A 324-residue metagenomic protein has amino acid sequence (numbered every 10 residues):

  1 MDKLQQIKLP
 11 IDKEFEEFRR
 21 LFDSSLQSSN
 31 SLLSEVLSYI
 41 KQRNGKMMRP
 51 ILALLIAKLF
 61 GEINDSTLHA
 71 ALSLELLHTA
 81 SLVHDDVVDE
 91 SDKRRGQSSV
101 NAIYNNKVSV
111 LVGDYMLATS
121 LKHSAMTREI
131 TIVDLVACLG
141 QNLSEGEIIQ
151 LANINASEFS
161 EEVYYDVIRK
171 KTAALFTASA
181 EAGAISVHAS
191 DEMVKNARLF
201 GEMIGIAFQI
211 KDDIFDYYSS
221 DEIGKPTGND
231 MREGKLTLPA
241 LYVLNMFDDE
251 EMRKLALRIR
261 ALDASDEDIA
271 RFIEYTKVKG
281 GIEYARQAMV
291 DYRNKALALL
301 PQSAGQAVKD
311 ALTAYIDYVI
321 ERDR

Functional and structural regions predicted by a protein language model:
M1-R324: All-alpha prenyltransferase/terpene-synthase fold signal
